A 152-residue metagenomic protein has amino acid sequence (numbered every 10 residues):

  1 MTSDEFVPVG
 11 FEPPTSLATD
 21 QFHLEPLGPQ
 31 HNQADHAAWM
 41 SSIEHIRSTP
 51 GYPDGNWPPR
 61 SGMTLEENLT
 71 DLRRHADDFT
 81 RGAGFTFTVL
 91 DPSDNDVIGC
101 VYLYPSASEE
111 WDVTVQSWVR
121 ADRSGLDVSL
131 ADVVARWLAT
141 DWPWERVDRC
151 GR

Functional and structural regions predicted by a protein language model:
M1-R123, D132-R152: GNAT-family acyltransferases
L126: Terminal recognition/anchoring or ligand-binding modules at protein termini
